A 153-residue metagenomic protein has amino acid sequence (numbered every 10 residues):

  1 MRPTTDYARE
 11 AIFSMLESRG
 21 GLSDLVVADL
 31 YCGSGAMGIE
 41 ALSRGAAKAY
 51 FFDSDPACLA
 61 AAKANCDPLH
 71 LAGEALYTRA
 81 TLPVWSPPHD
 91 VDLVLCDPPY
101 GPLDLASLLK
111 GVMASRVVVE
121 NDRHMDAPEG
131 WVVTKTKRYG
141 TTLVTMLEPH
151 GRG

Functional and structural regions predicted by a protein language model:
M1-G153: Class I S-adenosyl-L-methionine-dependent methyltransferase catalytic core
